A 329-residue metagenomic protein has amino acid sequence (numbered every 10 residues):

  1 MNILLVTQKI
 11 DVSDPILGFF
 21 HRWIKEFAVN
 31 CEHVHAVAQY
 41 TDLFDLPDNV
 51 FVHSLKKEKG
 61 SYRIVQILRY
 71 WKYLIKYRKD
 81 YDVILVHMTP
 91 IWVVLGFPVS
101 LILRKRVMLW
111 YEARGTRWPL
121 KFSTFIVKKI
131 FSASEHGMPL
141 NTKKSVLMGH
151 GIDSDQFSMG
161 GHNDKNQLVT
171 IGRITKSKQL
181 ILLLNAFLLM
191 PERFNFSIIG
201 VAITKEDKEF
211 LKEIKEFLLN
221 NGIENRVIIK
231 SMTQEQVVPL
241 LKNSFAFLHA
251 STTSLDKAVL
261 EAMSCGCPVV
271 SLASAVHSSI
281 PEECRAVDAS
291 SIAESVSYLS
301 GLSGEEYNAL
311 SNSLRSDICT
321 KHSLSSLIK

Functional and structural regions predicted by a protein language model:
G18-K25, T175-F194, E209, L260: A conserved mid-protein helix/loop that constitutes part of the nucleotide-sugar donor-binding site
Q39-T41, I171, N195-K212: Glycosyltransferase donor-sugar binding loop
D82, K242-S254, C267: Acidic donor-binding loop of glycosyltransferase active sites
L211-M232: Nucleotide-activated donor-binding/catalytic signature segment of Leloir-type glycosyltransferases, i.e., the conserved
S231-M232, P239-S244: Short alpha-helical donor nucleotide-sugar binding micro-motif in glycosyltransferases
P268-L272: Short hydrophobic beta-strand element within catalytic cores of glycosyltransferases and related nucleotide-activated
S274, S278-Y298: Change "using UDP/GDP/dTDP sugars" to "using nucleotide sugars
S290, G301-K329: A charged, aromatic-enriched C-terminal amphipathic alpha-helix characteristic of glycosyltransferases across folds
